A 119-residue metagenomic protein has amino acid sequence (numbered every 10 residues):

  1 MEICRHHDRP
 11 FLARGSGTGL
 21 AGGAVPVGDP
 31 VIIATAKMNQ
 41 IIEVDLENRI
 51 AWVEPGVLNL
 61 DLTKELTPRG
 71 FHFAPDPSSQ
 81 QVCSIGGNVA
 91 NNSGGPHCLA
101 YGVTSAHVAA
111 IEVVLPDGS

Functional and structural regions predicted by a protein language model:
M1-F11, D29, T35-S78, V89 (+1 more regions): N-terminal glycine-rich flavin-associated loop
R14: Conserved PLP cofactor-binding pocket of PLP-dependent enzymes
G22: Conserved N-terminal phosphate-binding loop of PLP-dependent enzymes in the Aspartate aminotransferase
V82-G86: Beta-rich nucleic-acid/ligand-interaction surfaces
